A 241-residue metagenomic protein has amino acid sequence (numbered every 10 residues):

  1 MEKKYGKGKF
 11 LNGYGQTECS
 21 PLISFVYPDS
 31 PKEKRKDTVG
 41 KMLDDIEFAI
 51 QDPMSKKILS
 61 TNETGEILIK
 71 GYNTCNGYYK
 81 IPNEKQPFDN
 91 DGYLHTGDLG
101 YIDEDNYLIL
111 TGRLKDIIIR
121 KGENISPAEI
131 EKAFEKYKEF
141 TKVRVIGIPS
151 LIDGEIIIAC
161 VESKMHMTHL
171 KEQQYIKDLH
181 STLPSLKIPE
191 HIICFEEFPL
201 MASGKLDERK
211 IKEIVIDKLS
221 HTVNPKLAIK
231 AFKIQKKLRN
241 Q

Functional and structural regions predicted by a protein language model:
M1-K34, E47: Gly/Ser/Thr-rich phosphate-binding loop
G15, G40, D98, G122: Active-site glycine-centered loops adjacent to acidic/histidine catalytic or metal-binding residues that shape
P31-T38, Q86-F88: Short, P/G- and charge-enriched loop/turn segments at secondary-structure junctions
K41-D45, K57-P87, E123-I125: Conserved ATP/PPi-binding loop(s) of AMP-dependent carboxylate-activating enzymes
L43-I46, F140, P189: Core-facing hydrophobic residues within beta-strands of well-ordered domains
E47-K70, E104-D105, H166-E172, D207: Conserved beta-loop-beta connector loops within the AMP-binding
G71, N76-G77, L99-K187: AMP-binding/adenylate-forming catalytic core of the ANL superfamily
I118, R144-P149, I158-E162, Y175-N240: Conserved C-terminal "lid"/linker of ANL adenylate-forming enzymes
